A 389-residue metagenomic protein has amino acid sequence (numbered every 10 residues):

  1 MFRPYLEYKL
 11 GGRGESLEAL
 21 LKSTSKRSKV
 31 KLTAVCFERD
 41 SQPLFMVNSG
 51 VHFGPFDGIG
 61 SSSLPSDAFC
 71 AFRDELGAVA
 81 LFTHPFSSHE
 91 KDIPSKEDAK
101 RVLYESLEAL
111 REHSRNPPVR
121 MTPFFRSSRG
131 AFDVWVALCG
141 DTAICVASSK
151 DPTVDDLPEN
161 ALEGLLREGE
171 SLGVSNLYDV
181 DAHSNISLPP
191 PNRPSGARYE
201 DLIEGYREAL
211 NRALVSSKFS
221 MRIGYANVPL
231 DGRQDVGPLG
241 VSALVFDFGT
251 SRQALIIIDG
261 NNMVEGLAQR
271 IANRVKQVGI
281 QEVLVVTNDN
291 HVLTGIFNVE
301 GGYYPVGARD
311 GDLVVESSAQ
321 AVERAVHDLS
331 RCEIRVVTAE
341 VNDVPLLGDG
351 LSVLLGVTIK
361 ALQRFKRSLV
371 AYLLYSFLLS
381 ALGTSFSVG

Functional and structural regions predicted by a protein language model:
M1-G389: Terminal domain-initiation and capping elements
